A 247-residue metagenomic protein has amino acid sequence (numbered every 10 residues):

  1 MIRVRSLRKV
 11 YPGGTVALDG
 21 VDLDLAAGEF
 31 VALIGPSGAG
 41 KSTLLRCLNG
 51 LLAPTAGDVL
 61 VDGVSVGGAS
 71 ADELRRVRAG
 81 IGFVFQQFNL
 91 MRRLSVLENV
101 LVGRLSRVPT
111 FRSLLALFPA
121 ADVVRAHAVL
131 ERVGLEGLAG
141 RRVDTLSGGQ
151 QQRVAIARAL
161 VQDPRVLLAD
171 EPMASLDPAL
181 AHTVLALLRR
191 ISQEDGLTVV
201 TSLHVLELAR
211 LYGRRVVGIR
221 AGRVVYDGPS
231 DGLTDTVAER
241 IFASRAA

Functional and structural regions predicted by a protein language model:
I34-P36: The feature captures the beta-strand-to-loop junction immediately N-terminal to the Walker
N49: Helix-to-loop junction immediately C-terminal to a conserved catalytic motif
D58-R76, L117-P119: ABC ATPase NBD Q-loop/coupling interface
S65, V108-G137: Conserved ABC ATPase "signature" region
R142-L146, Q150: Conserved ABC ATPase signature
D163: Conserved catalytic motifs of ABC-family nucleotide-binding domains
L167-D170: Catalytic Walker B motif of ABC-type/P-loop ATPase nucleotide-binding domains
